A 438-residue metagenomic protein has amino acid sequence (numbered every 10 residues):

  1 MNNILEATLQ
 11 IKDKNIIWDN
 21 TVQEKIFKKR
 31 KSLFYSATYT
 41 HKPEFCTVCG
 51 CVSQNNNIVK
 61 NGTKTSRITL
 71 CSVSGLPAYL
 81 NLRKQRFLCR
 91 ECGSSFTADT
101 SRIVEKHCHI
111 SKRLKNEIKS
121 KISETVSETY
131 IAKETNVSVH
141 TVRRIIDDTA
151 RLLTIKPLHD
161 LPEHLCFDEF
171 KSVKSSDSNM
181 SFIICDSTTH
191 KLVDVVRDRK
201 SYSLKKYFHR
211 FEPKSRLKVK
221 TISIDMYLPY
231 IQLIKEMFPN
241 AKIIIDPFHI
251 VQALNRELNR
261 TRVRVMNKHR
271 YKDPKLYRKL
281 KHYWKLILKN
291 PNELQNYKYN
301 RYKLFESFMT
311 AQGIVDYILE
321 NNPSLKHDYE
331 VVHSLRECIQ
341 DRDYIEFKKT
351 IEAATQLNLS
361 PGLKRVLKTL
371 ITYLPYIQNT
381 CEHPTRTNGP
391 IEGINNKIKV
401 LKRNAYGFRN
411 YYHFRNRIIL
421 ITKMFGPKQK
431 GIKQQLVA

Functional and structural regions predicted by a protein language model:
M1-S94, T100-S101: Short, conserved DNA-binding cores of transcription-related domains
Y35, C89, I131, L165-F170 (+4 more regions): Short, conserved catalytic/metal-binding motifs centered on acidic residues
K60, R67-L165, E169-S176, L217-V219 (+2 more regions): Short, positively charged, Gly/Tyr-enriched micro-motifs that form contact patches at catalytic or ligand/partner
H107-N116, D194, K220, L357 (+1 more regions): Acidic, glycine-enriched active-site microenvironments
S123, A354-A438: Basic, amphipathic alpha-helical segments enriched in Lys/Arg and hydrophobic/aromatic residues
R143-R144, D148-S223, L228-L233: RNase H-like nuclease fold core
D225-L228, K235-K279, E392: Conserved beta-strand -> loop -> alpha-helix junction used to position metal-binding or nucleic-acid-contacting
Y277, K281-L359: Helix-loop elements that line ligand-binding/catalytic pockets
